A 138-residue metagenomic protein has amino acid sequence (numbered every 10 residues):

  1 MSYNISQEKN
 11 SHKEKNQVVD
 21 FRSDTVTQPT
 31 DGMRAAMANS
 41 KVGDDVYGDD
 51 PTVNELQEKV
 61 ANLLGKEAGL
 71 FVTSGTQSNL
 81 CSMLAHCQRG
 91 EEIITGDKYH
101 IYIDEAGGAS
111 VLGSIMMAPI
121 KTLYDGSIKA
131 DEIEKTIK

Functional and structural regions predicted by a protein language model:
M1-A36: N-terminal amphipathic/basic leader segments beginning at the initiator methionine
V19, A68-F71, E91-I93, M116-A118: Structural motif
D24, S40-D44, L63, R89 (+1 more regions): Change "in soluble alpha/beta enzymes" to "in soluble alpha/beta proteins
D24, S74-G75, G96-K98, I120-L123 (+1 more regions): Fold-independent oxyanion-binding glycine-rich loops and adjacent beta-strand/coil segments at enzyme active sites
P29-G75, D97-I103, G108: Conserved N-terminal alpha-helix of the aminotransferase class I/II PLP-enzyme fold
S78: Binding-interface segments
C81-G90, G108: Glycine-rich loop at the start of a catalytic domain that most often binds anionic cofactors/ligands
G113-K138: PLP-dependent aminotransferase-class I/II
